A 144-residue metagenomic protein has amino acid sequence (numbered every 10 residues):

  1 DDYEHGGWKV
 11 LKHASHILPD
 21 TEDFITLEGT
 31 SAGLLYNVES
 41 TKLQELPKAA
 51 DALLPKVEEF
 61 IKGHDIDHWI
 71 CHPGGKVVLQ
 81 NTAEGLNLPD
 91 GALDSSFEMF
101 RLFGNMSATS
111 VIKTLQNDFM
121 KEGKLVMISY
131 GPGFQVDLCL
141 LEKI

Functional and structural regions predicted by a protein language model:
D1-P55, E122, Y130, E142-I144: Condensing-enzyme catalytic core mediating Claisen C-C bond formation in acyl metabolism
H16, L53-F60, H72, G85 (+1 more regions): Short hydrophobic alpha-helical module
S31-L34, E58, D90-D94: Short, surface-exposed linear patches
P47, D67-I144: Claisen-condensing/thiolase-fold acyl-transfer catalytic domains that form or cleave C-C bonds in fatty acid
A49-I61, S110, T114: Stable alpha-helical structural segments in soluble proteins, enriched in small hydrophobic residues
